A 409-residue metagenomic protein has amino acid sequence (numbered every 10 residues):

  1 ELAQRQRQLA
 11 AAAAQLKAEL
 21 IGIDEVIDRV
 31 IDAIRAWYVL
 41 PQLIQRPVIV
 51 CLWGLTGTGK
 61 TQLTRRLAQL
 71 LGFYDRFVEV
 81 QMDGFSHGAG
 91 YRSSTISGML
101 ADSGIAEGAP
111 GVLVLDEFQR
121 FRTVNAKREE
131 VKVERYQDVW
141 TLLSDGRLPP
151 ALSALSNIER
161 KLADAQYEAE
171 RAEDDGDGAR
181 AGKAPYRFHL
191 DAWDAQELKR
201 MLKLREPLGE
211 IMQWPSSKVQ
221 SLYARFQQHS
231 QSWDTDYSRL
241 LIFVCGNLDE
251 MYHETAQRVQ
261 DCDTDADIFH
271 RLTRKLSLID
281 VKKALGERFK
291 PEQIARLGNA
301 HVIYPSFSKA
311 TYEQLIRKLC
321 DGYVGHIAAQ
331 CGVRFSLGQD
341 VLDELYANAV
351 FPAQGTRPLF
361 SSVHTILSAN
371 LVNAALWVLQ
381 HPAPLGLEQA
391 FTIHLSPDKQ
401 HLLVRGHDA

Functional and structural regions predicted by a protein language model:
L2-Q6, E19-L20, F73-D75, S103-G108 (+2 more regions): Conserved C-terminal "switch" segment of AAA+ ATPases
Q6-I49, N370-L376: Pre-Walker A (pre-P-loop) alpha-helix and adjacent loop at the N terminus of AAA/AAA+ ATPase modules, a conserved
D28, L40, T56-G57, T61-A68 (+2 more regions): C-terminal engagement/docking regions of AAA+ P-loop ATPases
Q42-V80: Walker A/P-loop
Q45-P47, T58, F73-Y74, A106-G111 (+1 more regions): Short loop/turn elements that form and flank the Walker-type P-loop nucleotide-binding site in RecA-like NTPase cores
Q62-R65, S97-S103, R120-T123, E134-Y304 (+1 more regions): Canonical AAA+ ATPase core
F77-G111: Short glycine-rich substrate-engagement loop in P-loop NTPases that contacts/grips substrate
D116-F118: Walker B catalytic acidic pair
